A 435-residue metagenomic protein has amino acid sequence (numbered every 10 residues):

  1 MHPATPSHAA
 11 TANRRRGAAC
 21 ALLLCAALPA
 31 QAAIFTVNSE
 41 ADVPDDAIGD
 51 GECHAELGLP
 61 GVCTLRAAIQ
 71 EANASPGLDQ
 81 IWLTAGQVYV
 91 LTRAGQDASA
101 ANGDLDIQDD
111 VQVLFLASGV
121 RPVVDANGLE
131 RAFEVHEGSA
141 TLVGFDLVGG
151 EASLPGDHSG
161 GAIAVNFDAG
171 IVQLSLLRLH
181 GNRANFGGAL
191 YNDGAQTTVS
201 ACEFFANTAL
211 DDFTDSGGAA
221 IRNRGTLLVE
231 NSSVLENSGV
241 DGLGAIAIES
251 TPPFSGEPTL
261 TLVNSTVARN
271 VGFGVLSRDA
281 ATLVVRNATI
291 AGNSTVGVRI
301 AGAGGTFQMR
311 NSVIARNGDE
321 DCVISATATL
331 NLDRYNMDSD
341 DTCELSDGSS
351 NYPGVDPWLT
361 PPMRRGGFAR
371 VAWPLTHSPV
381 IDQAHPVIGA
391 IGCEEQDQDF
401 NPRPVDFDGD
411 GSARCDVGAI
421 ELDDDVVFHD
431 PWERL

Functional and structural regions predicted by a protein language model:
M1-R14: N-terminal secretory signal peptides that target proteins for export/translocation
R14-L22: Sec-dependent signal peptide recognition, specifically the positively charged N-region followed immediately by
A27-A30: N-terminal signal peptide c-region/cleavage motif recognized by signal peptidases
A32-S159, V165-G170, G304-V426: N-terminal, post-signal-peptide segments of secreted/periplasmic proteins
L78-I81, V88, G188, A219 (+1 more regions): Acidic Asp/Glu-based divalent-cation binding sites
S139-V240: Right-handed parallel beta-helix
Q173, N192-F204, S216-G217, I221-A372: Predominantly extracellular beta-rich ligand-binding scaffolds that present long acidic/polar faces for carbohydrate
D425-L435: Short acidic, low-complexity intrinsically disordered linear motifs used for protein-protein interactions
